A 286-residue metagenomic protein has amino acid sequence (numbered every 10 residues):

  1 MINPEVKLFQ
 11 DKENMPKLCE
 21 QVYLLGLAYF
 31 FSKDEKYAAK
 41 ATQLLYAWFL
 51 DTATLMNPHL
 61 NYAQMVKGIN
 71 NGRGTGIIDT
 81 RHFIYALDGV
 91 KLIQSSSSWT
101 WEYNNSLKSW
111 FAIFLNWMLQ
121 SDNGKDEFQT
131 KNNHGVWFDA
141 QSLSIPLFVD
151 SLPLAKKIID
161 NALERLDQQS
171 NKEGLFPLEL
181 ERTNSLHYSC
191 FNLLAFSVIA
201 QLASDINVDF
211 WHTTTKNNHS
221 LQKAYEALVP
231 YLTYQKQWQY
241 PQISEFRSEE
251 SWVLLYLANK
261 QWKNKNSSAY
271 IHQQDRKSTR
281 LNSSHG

Functional and structural regions predicted by a protein language model:
M1-N3: Low-complexity, Ser/Thr/Pro/Gly-enriched N-terminal "stalk/linker" regions
V6-K7: Acidic/polar surface patches and capping/hinge elements
K12-N207: Aromatic-lined, polymer-binding surfaces characteristic of secreted/periplasmic polysaccharide-degrading enzymes
Y188, V198, S204-R276: C-terminal, helix-dominated tail/subdomain
L281-G286: Single conserved hydrophobic/aromatic residue that forms the stacking wall/gate of nucleotide- or nucleobase-binding
